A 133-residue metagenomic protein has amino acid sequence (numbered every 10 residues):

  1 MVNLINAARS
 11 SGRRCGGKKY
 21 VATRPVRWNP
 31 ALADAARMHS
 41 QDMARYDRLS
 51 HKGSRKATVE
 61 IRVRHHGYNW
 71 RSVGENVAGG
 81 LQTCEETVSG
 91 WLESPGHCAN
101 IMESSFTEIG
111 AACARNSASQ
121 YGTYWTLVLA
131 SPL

Functional and structural regions predicted by a protein language model:
M1-Y46: A short alpha-helix/helix-coil micro-patch that ends at or immediately precedes a cysteine
N6, E60, C98: Short glycine-/small-residue-rich flexible loop motifs, especially phosphate/cofactor-binding loops
C15-G16, S50, C98: Short, polar/charged, Gly/Pro-enriched helix-capping and turn/loop motifs at alpha-helix termini and inter-helix linkers
T23, A35, S50, A57 (+4 more regions): Bulky hydrophobic/aromatic packing residues
P30-T83, I101: Short, surface-exposed glycine/acidic/tryptophan-bearing loops
W70, G74-L133: Disulfide-stabilized extracellular recognition modules
